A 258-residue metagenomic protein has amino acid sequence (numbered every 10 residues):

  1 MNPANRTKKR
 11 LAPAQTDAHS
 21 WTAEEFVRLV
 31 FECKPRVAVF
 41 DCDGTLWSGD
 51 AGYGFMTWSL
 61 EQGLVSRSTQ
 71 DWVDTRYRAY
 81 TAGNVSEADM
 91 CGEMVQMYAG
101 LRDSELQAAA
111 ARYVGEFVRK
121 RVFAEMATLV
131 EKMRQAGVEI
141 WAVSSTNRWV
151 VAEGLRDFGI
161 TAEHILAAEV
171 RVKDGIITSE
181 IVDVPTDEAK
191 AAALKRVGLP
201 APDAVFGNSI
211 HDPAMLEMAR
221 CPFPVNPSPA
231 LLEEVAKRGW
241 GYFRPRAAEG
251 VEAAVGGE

Functional and structural regions predicted by a protein language model:
N2-A23, V27-R36, A108-A111, G115-W141 (+1 more regions): C-terminal cap/substrate-recognition subdomain and adjoining C-terminal extension of metal-dependent phosphatase-like
A14, V39-D41, V65: Intrinsically disordered, low-complexity regions enriched in Ser/Pro/Gly/Gln/His and often acidic
P35-G52, L216: Asp-based phosphoryl-transfer active-site loop
D41, E93-Q96, I165: Residue-level signal for pocket-adjacent positions within structured domains
G44, G83, G175-I176: Detector for glycine-centered tight turns/loop "hinges" at secondary-structure junctions
W47, A82, V95-Y98, R156-D157 (+1 more regions): Amphipathic alpha-helical interaction elements
A51-K132: A metal-dependent, Asp-based hydrolase signature
